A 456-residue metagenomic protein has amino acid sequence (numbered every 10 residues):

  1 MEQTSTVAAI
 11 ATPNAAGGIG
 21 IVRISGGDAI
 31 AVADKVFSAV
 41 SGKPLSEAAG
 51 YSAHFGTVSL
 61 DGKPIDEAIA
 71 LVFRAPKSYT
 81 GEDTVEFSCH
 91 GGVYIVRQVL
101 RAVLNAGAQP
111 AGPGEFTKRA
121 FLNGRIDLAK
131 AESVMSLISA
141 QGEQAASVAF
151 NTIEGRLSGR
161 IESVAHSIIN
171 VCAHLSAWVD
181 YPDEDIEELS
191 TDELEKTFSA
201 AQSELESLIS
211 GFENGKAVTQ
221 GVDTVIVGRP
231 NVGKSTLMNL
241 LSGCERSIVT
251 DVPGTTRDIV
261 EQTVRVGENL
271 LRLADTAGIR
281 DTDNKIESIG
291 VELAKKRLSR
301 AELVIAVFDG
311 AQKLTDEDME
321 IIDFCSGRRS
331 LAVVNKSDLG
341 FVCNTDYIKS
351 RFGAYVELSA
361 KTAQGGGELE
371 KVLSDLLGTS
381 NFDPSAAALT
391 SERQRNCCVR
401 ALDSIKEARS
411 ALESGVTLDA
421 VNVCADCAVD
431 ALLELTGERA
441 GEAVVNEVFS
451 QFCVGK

Functional and structural regions predicted by a protein language model:
M1-S147, N151, G155, L331: A glycine-rich (often HGG/GG-containing) alpha/beta subdomain
E2-N14, E143-R265, T282-N284, K313-K456: C-terminal-of-GTPase-core extension/linker across diverse P-loop GTPases
G17-I19, Y51-A53, R300-V304, G327-S330 (+1 more regions): Short glycine-/polar-rich loops that comprise or flank the Walker A/P-loop and associated switch/sensor motifs
H54-R74, G254-T282, L298-L303, V307: Switch I (G2) and immediately adjacent beta-strands of P-loop GTPase domains
A70, P110, T224-I226, V249 (+1 more regions): Generic preference for hydrophobic
C89-G91, L241, T276, F308-A311: Glycine-rich, N-terminal phosphate-binding loop of Rossmann-like dinucleotide-binding domains
Q109, L270-R272, A354: Conserved beta-strand segments of alpha/beta enzyme cores
E287-A311: Inter-motif core of Ras-like GTPase G domains
